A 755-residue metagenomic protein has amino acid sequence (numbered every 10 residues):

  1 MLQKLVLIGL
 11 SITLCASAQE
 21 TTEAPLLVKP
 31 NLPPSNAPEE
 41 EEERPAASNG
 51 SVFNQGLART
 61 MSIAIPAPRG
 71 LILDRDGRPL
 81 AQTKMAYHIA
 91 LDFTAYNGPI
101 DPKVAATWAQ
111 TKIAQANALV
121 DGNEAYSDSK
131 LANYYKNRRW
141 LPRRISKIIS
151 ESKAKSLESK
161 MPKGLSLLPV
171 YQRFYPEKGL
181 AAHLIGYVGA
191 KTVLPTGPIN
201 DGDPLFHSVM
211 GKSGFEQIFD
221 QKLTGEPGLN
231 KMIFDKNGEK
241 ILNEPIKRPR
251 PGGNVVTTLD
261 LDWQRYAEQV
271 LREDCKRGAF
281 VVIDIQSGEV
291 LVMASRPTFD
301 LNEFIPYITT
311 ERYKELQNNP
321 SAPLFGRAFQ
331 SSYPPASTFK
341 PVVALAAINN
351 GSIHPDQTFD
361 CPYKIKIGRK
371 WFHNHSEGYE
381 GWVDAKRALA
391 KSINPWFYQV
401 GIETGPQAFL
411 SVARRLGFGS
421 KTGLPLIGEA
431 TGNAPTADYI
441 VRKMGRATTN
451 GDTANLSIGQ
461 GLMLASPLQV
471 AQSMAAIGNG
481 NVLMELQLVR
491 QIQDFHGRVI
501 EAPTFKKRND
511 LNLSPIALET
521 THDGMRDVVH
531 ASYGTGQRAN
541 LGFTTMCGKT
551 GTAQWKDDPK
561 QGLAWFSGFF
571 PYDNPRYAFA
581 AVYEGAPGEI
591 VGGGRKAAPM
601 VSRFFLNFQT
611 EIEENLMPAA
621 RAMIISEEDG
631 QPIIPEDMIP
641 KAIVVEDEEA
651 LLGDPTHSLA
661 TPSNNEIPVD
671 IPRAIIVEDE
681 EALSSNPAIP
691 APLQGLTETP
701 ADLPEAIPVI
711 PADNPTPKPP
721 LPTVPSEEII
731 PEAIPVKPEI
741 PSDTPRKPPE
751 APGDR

Functional and structural regions predicted by a protein language model:
K4-T13: Bacterial N-terminal signal peptides
A16-L223, P227-K240, K247-R248, E273-A279 (+9 more regions): Membrane-proximal periplasmic segments of bacterial cell-envelope enzymes, especially penicillin-binding proteins
A67, N254, C275-R277, L324 (+2 more regions): Short coil/loop residues immediately preceding or within conserved phosphate-binding loops of NTP-utilizing enzyme
R78, Y87, Q110-A114, A118 (+27 more regions): Solvent-exposed, polar/charged alpha-helical surfaces in well-ordered, non-transmembrane soluble domains, broadly
A81, F234-I246, I285-S337, V342-P587 (+4 more regions): Beta-lactam-recognizing serine transpeptidase/beta-lactamase-like catalytic domain environment
R143-K160, P169-H183, Y187, T422 (+7 more regions): Conserved SxxK-family serine transpeptidase/carboxypeptidase catalytic domain of penicillin-binding proteins
P251-L271, A294-R296, P731, P741 (+1 more regions): N-terminal leader/targeting segments and the immediately adjacent pre-domain N-terminus
L271-D274, G417: Short regulatory alpha-helical segment in sensory/regulatory domains of signaling proteins that mediates
